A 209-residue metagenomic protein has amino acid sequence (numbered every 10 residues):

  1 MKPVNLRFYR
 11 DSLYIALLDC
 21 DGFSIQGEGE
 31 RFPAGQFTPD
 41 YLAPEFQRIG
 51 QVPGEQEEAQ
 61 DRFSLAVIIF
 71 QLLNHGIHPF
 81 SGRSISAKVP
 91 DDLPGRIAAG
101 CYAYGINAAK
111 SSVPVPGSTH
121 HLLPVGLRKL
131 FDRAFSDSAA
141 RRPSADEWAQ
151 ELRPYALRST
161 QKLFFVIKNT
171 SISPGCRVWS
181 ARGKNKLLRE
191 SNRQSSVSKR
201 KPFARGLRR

Functional and structural regions predicted by a protein language model:
M1-G50: Activation segment/activation loop of eukaryotic-type protein kinase catalytic domains
M1-Y9, E58, S81-A87, S144-A145: Short, glycine/acidic-rich hinge or "gate" loops at secondary-structure transitions that mediate conformational
K2, R10-L13, F63-A66, L73-N74 (+1 more regions): Short, well-ordered loop/turn elements at secondary-structure boundaries
D11, G22, Q47, F70-H78 (+1 more regions): Hydrophobic/aromatic-lined pockets within catalytic cores
P53-R128: Conserved C-lobe activation region of Hanks-type protein kinase-like domains
I77-H78, S136-A139: Activation segment of ePK-like protein kinases, specifically the conserved APE
L127-D132, A145: Hydrophobic alpha-helical patch in the C-lobe of Hanks-type protein kinase catalytic domains
P143, E147-R209: Regulatory extensions appended to serine/threonine kinase catalytic cores
